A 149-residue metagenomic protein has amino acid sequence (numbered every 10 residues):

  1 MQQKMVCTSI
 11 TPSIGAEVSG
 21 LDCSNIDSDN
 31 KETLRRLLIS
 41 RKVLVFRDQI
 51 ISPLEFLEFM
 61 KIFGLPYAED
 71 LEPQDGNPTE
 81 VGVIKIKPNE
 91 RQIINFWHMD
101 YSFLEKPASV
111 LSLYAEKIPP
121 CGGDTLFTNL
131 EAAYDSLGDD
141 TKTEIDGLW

Functional and structural regions predicted by a protein language model:
Q2-W149: Non-heme Fe(II) oxygenase catalytic core, chiefly the N-lobe of the double-stranded beta-helix
